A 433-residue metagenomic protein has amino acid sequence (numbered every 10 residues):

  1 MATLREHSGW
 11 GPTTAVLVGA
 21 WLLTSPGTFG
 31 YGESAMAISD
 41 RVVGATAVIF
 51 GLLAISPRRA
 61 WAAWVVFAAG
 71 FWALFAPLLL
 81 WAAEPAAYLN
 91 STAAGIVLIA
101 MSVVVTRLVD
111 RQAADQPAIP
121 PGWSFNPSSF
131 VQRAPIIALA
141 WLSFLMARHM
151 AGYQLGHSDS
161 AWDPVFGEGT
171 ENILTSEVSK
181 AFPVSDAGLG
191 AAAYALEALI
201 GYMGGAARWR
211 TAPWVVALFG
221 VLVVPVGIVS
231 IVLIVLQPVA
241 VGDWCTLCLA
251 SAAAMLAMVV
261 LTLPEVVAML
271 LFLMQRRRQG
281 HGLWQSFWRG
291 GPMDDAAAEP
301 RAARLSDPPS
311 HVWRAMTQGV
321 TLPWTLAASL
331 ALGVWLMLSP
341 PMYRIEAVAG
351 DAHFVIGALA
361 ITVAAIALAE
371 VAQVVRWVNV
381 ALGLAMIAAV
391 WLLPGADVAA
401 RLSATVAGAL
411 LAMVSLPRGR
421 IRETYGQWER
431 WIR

Functional and structural regions predicted by a protein language model:
A2-R5, V18-A20, T24: N-terminal signal-anchor module of multipass membrane proteins
H7, T24-S39, T46-I49, R58-A60 (+10 more regions): Membrane-interfacial helix-loop segments of redox and metal-homeostasis proteins, especially TM-loop-TM junctions
L52, L382, A389, G395-A396: A charge-rich, low-complexity, intrinsically flexible signal that marks solvent-exposed coils, linkers, repeats
V66-A73, N379-M386: Central hydrophobic cores of alpha-helical transmembrane segments in multi-pass integral membrane proteins
F75, V232-V235, A388: Transmembrane-helix signature of multi-pass solute transporters
G426: Active-site-proximal polar cores
